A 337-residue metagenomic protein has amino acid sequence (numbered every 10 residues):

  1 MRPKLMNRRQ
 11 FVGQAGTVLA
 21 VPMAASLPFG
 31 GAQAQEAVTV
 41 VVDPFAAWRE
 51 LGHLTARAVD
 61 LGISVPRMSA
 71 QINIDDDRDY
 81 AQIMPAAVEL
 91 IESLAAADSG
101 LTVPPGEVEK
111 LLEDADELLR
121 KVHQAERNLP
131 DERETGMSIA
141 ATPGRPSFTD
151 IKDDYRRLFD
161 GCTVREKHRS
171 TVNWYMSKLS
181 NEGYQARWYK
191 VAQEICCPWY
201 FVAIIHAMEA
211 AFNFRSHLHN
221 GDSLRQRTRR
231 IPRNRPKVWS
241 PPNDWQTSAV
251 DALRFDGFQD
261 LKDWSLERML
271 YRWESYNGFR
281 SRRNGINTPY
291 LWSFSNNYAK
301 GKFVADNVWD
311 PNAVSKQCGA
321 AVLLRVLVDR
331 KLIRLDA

Functional and structural regions predicted by a protein language model:
M1-N7, L19-M23, A32-Q33: N-terminal secretory signal peptides
P28-E36: Signal peptide processing junction and immediate N-terminal pro/mature segment of secreted/exported proteins
W48-A56, G62, M84-R187: N-terminal export signals and maturation junctions of secreted/periplasmic proteins
G52, R78, K110-E113, L118-D131 (+2 more regions): Non-catalytic cell-wall polysaccharide-engagement segments
P143-V172, G183-A192, A207-R235, K300 (+2 more regions): Cell-wall polysaccharide-cleaving catalytic domain and substrate-binding groove, primarily in peptidoglycan/chitin
S177-Q185, E194-P198, V238-A249: Solvent-exposed, acidic/flexible segments
A186-K190, A203, V250, R254: Solvent-exposed, polar/charged alpha-helical surfaces in well-ordered, non-transmembrane soluble domains, broadly
C196-N213, A252-L253: Short, functionally critical alpha-helical segments immediately adjacent to catalytic or ligand/cofactor-binding
